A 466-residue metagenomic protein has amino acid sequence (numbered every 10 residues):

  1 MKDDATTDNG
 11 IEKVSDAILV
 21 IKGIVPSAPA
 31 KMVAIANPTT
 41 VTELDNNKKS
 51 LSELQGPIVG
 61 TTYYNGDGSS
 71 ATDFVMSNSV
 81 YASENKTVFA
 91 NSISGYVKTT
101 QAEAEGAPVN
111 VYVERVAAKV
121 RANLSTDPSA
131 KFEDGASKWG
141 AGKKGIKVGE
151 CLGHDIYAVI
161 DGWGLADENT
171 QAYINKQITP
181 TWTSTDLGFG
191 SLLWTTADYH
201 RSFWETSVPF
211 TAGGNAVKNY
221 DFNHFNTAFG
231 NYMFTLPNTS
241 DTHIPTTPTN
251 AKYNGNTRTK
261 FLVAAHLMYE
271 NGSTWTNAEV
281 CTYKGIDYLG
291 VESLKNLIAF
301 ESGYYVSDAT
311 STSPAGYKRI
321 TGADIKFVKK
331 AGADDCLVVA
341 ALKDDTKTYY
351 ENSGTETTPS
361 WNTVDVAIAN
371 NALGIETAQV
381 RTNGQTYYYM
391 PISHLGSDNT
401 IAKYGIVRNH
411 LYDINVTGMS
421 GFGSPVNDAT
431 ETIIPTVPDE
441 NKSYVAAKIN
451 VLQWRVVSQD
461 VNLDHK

Functional and structural regions predicted by a protein language model:
M1-D45, K119-N123, D127-R408, V461-K466: Tryptophan-paired
K2-I11, V41-P108: Structured interaction patches on ligand/partner-binding surfaces of diverse proteins
V20-I21, A107-V111: Catalytic micro-motifs at enzyme active sites that drive phosphoryl/nucleotidyl and oxygen chemistry
K31, V111, Y412-I414: Generic detector of short, aliphatic-rich beta-strand segments that form the cores of beta-sheets in diverse domain
S83-A90, V113-A117, L165-D167: Flexible, glycine/threonine- and acidic-rich loop/arm segments that mediate assembly and lattice contacts in viral
V109, T386-Y388, Y412: Short beta-strand segments
V109-R115, K252-N254: Short, solvent-exposed beta-strand/turn "edge" segments of beta-rich domains on protein surfaces
I401-D413, S420, S424-H465: C-terminal functional modules
